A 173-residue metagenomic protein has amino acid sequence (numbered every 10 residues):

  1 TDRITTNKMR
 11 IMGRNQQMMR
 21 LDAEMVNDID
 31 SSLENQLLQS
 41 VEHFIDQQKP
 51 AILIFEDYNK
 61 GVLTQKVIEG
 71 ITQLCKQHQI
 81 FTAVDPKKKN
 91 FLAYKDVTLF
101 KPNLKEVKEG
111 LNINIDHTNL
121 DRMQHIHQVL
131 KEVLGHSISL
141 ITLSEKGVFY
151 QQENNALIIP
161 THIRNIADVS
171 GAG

Functional and structural regions predicted by a protein language model:
T1-I54: Conserved N-terminal subdomain of the carbohydrate kinase-like
D2-T6, V26-I29, N90-L92, V107-E109 (+1 more regions): A short acidic, often aromatic-flanked loop/helix-cap motif at beta-alpha or helix-coil junctions that lines enzyme
M9, L53-Y58, N103, V148: Conserved structural-core and active-site-/substrate-pathway-adjacent residues in large, well-folded domains of enzymes
R14, A23, P102, T161-H162: Active-site donor-binding loop signature of nucleotide-sugar glycosyltransferases
I52-F55, L140-T142: Short beta-strand segments at enzyme active-site cores
D57, D85, D168: Acidic active-site catalytic centers that drive phospho-/nucleotidyl reactions and related ester hydrolyses
G61-A156: Conserved phosphate/ATP/ADP-binding segment of small-molecule kinases
T161-G173: Short glycine/threonine-rich catalytic loop with a Thr-x-Gly-x-Asp
